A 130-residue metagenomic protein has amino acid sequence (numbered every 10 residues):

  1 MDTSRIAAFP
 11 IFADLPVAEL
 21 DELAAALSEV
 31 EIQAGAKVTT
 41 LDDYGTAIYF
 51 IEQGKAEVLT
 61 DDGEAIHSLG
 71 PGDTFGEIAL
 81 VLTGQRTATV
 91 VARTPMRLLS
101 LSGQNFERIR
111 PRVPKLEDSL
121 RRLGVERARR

Functional and structural regions predicted by a protein language model:
D2, P16-E22, L80, Q85-T87 (+1 more regions): A small-molecule sensor/coupling module
T3-D61, L69-P71: Regulatory nucleotide-sensing modules
S28, T46, K55-A56, T83-T89 (+1 more regions): Helix-loop-beta junctions that constitute the ligand-sensing/allosteric loops of cytosolic regulatory sensor domains
T39, E57, G76, L99 (+1 more regions): Nucleotide phosphate-binding site architecture
V58-L59, E77-I78, A88-A92, R108-I109: Short beta-strand His + acidic residue motifs that chelate non-heme Fe in jelly-roll/DSBH and cupin folds
